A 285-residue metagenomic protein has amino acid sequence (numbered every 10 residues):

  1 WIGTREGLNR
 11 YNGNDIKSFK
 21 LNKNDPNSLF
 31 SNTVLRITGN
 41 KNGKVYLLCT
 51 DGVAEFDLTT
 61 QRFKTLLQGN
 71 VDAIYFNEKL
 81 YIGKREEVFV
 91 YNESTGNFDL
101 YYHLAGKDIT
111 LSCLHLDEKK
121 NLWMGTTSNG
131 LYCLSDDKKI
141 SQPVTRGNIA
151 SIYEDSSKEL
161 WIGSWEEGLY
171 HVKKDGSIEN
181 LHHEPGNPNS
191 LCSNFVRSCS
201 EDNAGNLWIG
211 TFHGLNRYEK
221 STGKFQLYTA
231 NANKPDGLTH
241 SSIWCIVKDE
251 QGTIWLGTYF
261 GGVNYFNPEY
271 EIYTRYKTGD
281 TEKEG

Functional and structural regions predicted by a protein language model:
W1-G285: Carboxylate-rich, polar loop motifs that coordinate divalent cations or form catalytic acidic clusters
